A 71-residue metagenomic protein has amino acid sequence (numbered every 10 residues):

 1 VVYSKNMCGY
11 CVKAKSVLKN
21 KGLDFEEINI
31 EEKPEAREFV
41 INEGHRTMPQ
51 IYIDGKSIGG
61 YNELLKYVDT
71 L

Functional and structural regions predicted by a protein language model:
V1-E26: Local sequence-structure signature of Cys/Sec-based thiol-disulfide redox active-site neighborhoods
K5, F39-V40, Y52, V68: Accessory recognition modules or surfaces
G9, E31, L65: Nucleotide phosphate-binding site architecture
G9, P34-E35, G59: Short alpha-helical
K13, E35, E63: Residue-level recognition of oxygen-bearing side chains
I28-R46, T70-L71: Thioredoxin-like thiol-disulfide oxidoreductase module
E43-I51, Y61-N62: Structural micro-motif
I53-L71: Non-catalytic, surface beta->alpha helical segment in thiol-disulfide oxidoreductase systems
